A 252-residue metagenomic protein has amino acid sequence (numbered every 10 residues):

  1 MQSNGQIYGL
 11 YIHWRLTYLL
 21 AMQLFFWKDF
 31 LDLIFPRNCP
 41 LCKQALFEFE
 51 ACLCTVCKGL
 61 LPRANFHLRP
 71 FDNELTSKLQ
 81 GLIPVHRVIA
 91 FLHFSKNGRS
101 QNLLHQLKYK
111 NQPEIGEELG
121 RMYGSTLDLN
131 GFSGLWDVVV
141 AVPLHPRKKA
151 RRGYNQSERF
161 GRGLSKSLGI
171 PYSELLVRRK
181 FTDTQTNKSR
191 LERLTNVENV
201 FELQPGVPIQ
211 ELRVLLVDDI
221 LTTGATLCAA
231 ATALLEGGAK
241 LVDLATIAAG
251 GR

Functional and structural regions predicted by a protein language model:
M1-D218, T222-R252: Glycine-rich phosphate/pyrophosphate-handling loop used in enzymes and phosphotransfer proteins
